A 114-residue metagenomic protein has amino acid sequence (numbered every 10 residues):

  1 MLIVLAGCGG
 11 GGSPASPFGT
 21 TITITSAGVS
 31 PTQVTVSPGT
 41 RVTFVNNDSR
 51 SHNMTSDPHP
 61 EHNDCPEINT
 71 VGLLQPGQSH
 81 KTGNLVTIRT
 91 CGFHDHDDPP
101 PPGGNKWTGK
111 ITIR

Functional and structural regions predicted by a protein language model:
V4-G7: C-terminal motif of bacterial Sec signal peptides marking the signal peptidase cleavage site
G9-G11: Bacterial signal peptide processing site
S16-R41: N-terminal edge beta-strand
T32, N69-L73: Beta-strand-rich interaction surfaces with strong enrichment in secreted/lumenal proteins
T32-T55, S79-T87, C91-G92: Beta-strand cores of secreted/periplasmic/IMS beta-sandwich domains, seen most often in copper-related folds
N47-R50, P58-H62, D98-P101: Acidic glycine-/aspartate-rich tracts in secreted/extracellular proteins
H62-I68: Short beta-strand and strand-turn-strand segments in soluble, beta-rich domains
G72-R114: Extracellular/periplasmic metallocenter environments
